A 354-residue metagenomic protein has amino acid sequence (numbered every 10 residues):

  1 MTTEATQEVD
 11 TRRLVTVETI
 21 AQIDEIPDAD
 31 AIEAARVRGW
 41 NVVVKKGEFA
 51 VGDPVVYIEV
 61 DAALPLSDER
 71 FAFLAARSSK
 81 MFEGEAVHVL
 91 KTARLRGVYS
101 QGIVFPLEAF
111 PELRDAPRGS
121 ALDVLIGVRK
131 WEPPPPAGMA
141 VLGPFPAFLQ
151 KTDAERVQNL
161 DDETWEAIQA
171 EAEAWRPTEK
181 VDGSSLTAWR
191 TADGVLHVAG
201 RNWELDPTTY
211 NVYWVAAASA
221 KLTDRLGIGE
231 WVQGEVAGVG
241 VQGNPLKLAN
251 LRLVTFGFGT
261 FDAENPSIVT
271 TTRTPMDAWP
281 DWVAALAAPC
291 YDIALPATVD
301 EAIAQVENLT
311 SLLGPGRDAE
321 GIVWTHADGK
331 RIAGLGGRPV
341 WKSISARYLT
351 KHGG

Functional and structural regions predicted by a protein language model:
T2-G354: Core nucleotide-handling region used for phosphoryl-transfer chemistry
